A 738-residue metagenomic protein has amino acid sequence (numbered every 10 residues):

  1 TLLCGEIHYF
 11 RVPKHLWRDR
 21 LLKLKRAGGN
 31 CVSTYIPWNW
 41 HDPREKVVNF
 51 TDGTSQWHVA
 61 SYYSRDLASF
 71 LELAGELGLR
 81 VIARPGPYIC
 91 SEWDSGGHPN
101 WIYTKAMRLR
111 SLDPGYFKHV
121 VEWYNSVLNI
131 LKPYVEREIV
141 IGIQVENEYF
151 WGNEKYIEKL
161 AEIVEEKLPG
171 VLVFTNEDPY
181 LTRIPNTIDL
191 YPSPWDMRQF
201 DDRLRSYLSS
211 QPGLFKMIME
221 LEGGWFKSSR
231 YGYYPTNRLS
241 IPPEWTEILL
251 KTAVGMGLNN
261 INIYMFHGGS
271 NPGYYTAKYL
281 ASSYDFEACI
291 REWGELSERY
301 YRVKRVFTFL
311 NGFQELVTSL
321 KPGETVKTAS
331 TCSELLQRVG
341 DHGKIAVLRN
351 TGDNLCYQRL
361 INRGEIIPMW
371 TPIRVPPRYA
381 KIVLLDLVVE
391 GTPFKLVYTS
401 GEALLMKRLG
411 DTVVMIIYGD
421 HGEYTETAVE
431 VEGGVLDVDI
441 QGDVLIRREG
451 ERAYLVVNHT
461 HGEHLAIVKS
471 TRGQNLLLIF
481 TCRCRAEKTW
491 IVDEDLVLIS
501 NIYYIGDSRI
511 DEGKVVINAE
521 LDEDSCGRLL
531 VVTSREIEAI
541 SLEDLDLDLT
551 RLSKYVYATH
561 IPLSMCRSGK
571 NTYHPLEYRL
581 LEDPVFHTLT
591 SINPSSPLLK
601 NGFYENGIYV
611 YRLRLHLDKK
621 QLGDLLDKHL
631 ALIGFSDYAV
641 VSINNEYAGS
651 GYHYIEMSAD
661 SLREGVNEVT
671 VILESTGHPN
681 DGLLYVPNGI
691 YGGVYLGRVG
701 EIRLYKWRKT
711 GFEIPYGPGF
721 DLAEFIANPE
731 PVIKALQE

Functional and structural regions predicted by a protein language model:
T1, G28-N30, G75-V81, E136-I141 (+5 more regions): Short, well-ordered coil/turn segments that N-cap beta-strands
F10-R26, P243-L250: Short, acidic/polar
W17-D94, A161-E166, V171: Aromatic-lined substrate-binding rim segments of carbohydrate-active enzymes
R44-S61, E76, P87-S111, K118 (+6 more regions): Aromatic- and acidic-residue-enriched segments that line the glycan-binding/catalytic groove of carbohydrate-active
Y63-P85, K105-V140: An active-site-proximal structural segment forming one wall of the substrate-binding cleft that immediately precedes
E72, L79, I163-K167, V171 (+4 more regions): Catalytic-core region of carbohydrate-active enzymes that cleave or remodel glycosidic bonds
G115-R183: Active-site neighborhood of glycoside hydrolase catalytic domains
Y300-E738: Non-catalytic C-terminal accessory domains or segments of carbohydrate-active enzymes
